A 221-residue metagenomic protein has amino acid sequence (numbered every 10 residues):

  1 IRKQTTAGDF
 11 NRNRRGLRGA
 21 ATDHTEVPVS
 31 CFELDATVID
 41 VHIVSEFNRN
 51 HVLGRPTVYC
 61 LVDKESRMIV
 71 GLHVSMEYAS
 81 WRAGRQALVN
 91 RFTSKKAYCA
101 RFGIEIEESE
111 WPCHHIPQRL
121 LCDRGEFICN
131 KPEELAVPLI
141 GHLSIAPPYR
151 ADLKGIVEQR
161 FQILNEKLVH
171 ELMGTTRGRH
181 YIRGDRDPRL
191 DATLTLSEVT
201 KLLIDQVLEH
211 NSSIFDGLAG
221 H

Functional and structural regions predicted by a protein language model:
R2-C60, M68, R82-A87, K167: Mobile-element integrase/transposase regions, centering on the N-terminal DNA-binding/Zn-coordinating module
D35-D40, D63-S66, V74-Y78, L121-E126 (+1 more regions): Short, flexible loop/turn elements at secondary-structure junctions
V41-V44, V70, C129-K131, A219: Short helix/loop capping segments that flank catalytic or ligand/cofactor-binding pockets
F47-N50, G71-E77, I145-Y149, P188-D191: Short helix/strand-bridging catalytic loops that position acidic/His residues to coordinate divalent metals and engage
V52, E65, I69, A83-G84 (+2 more regions): C-terminal regulatory/effector modules of DNA-binding transcriptional regulators
K64-S66, S94-Y98, H170, S213: Secondary-structure boundary elements
H73-E110: Active-site beta-loop-alpha junctions of metal-dependent nucleic acid enzymes, especially the RNase H-like/DDE
I106-H221: Globin-like tetrapyrrole-binding proteins
